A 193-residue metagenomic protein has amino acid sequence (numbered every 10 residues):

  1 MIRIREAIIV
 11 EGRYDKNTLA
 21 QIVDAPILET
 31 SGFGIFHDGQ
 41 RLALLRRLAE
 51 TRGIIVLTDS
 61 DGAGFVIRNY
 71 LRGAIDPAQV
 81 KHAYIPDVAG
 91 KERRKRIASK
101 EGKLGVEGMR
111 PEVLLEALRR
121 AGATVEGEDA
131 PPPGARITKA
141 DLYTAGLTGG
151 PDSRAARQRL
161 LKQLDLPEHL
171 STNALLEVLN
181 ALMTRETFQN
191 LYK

Functional and structural regions predicted by a protein language model:
E6-A7, R13-N17, Q21-T51: Acidic, glycine-rich catalytic loops of TOPRIM or P-loop NTPase phosphate-binding modules used across DNA replication
V10-E11, T58: Short beta-strand scaffold positions
Y14-D15, D61-A63, V88-G90: Conserved nucleotide-binding/hydrolysis micro-motifs of P-loop NTPases
G34-H37, L57-I67: Acidic, metal-coordinating catalytic cores used for nucleic-acid/nucleotide bond scission and strand-transfer chemistry
L44, G62-D76, E112, A123-E126: Phosphate- and other anionic-substrate recognition elements at nucleic-acid/protein interfaces
V66-A98: A basic- and aromatic-enriched beta-loop-alpha substructure that forms the phosphate/nucleotide- and DNA/RNA-contacting
I85-P132: Activity-critical C-terminal alpha-helical subdomain
E116-R119, A123-K193: C-terminal, charge/polar-rich interaction regions
